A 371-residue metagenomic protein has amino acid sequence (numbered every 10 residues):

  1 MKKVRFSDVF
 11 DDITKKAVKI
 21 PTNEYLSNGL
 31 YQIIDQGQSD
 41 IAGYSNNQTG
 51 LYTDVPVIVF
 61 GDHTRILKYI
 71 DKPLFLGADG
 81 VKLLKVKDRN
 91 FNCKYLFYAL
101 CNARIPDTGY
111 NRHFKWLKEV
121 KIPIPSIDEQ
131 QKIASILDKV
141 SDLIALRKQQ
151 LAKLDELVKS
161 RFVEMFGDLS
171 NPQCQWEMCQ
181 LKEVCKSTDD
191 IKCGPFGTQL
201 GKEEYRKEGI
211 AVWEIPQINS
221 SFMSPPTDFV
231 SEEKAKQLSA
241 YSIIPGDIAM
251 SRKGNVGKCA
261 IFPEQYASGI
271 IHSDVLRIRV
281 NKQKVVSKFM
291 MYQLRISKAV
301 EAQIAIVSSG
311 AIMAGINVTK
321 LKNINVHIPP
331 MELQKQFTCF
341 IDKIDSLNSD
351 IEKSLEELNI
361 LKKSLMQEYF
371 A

Functional and structural regions predicted by a protein language model:
M1-V18, E24-S39, P123-S135, Q149-F196 (+4 more regions): Non-catalytic DNA-recognition/assembly elements of restriction-modification systems
V4-V55, G77-D79, K182-K202, P216-P245 (+1 more regions): Sequence-specific dsDNA recognition surfaces
K16, I20-P21, D40-L76, C93-Y98 (+6 more regions): Short, ligand-facing micro-motifs at secondary-structure edges
Q32-D35, I58-G61, A211-E214, A249-S251: Short hydrophobic-aromatic micro-motifs
F75-K82, D107-D128, Y205-K207, S268-L276 (+2 more regions): A short glycine-rich beta-alpha junction/loop motif
D88-N90, Q265, V280-V286: Ligand-binding loop in jelly-roll beta-barrel domains
